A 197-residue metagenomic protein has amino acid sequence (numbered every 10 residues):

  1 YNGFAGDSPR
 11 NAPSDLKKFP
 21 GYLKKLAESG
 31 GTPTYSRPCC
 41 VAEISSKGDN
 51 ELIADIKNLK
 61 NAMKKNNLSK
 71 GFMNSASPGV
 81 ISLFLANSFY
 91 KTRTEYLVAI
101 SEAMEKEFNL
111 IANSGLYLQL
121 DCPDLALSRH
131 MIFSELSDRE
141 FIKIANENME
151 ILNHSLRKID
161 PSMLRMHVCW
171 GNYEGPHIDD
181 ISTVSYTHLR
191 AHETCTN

Functional and structural regions predicted by a protein language model:
N2-K143: Active-site-proximal, glycine-rich beta->alpha crossover segments in alpha/beta enzymes that shape flexible
K64-N67, R157-P161: Short helix-capping segments at alpha-helix termini
A103-E107, D179-Y186: Short, acidic/polar
D121, M163-G171: Aromatic-lined carbohydrate-recognition surfaces of secreted/lumenal glycan-active proteins
L125-A126, W170-G175: Short, catalytically relevant binding-site loops at active-site mouths
I144-I159: Alpha-helix-loop-beta-strand connector modules within alpha/beta enzyme cores
T187-T194: Conserved small/polar residues in nucleotide/adenosyl-binding loops
